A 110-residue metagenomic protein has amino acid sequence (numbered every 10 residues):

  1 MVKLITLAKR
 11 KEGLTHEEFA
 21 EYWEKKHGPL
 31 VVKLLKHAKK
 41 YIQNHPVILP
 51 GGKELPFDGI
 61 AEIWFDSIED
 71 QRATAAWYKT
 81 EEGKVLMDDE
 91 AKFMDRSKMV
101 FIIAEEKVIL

Functional and structural regions predicted by a protein language model:
M1-L110: Macromolecular interaction modules
